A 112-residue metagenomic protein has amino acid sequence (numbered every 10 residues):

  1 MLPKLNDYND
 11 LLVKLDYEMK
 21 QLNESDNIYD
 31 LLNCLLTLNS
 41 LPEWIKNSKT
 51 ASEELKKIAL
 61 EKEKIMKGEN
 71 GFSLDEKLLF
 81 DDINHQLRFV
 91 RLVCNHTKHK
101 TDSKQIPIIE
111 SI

Functional and structural regions predicted by a protein language model:
M1-L32, E53-I112: Acidic, Ser/Thr/Gly/Pro-rich intrinsically disordered interaction regions
L32-N39: Amphipathic alpha-helical protein-interaction segments enriched in hydrophobic
N39-S52, K100: Extended, well-ordered alpha-helical segments in internal regulatory regions
